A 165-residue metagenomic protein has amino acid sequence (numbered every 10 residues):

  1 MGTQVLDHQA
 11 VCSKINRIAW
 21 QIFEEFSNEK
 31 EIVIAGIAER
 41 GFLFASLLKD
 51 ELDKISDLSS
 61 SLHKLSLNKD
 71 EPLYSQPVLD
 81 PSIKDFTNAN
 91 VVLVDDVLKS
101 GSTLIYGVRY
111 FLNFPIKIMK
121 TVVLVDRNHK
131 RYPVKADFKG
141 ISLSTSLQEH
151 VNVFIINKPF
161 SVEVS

Functional and structural regions predicted by a protein language model:
M1-S165: PRPP-associated nucleotide enzymes
